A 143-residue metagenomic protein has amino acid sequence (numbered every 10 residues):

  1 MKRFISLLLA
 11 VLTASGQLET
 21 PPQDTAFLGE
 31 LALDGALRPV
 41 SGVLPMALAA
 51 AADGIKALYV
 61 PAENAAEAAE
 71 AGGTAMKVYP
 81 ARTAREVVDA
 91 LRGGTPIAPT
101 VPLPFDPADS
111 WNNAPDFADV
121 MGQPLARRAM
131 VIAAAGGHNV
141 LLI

Functional and structural regions predicted by a protein language model:
M1-L142: Peripheral, non-AAA+ core regions of ATP-driven protein-machinery
